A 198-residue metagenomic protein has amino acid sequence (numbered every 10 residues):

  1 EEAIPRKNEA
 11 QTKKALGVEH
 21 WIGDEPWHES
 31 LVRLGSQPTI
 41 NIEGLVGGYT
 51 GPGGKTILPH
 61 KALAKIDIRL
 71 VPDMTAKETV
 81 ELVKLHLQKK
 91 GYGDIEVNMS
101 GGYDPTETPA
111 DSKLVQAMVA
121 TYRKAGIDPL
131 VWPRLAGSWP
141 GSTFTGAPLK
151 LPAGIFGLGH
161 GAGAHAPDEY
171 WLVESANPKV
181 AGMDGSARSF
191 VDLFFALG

Functional and structural regions predicted by a protein language model:
E1-I4, G101-G102, L135-T143: A glycine-rich phosphate-binding loop feature that marks nucleotide/adenosyl-phosphate handling sites
E1-M74: Midchain, well-structured core segments that form catalytic/ion-binding scaffolds
S36-P38, I42-L45, G54-A62, Q116 (+1 more regions): Zn-dependent metallopeptidase/amidohydrolase metal-coordination segment
P38-T39, K90-D94, Y122-D128: Short secondary-structure junctions
D67-P72, E96-D111, R134-A136: A short beta-alpha structural unit
T75-T79, A110, L114, P167: Residues at alpha-helix caps and immediate loop-helix transition turns in enzyme cores, especially N- and C-cap
T79-Q88: Short amphipathic alpha-helices in soluble, non-transmembrane regions that often serve as interface/regulatory elements
T106-K124: Short, low-order "capping/linker" segments at domain edges
